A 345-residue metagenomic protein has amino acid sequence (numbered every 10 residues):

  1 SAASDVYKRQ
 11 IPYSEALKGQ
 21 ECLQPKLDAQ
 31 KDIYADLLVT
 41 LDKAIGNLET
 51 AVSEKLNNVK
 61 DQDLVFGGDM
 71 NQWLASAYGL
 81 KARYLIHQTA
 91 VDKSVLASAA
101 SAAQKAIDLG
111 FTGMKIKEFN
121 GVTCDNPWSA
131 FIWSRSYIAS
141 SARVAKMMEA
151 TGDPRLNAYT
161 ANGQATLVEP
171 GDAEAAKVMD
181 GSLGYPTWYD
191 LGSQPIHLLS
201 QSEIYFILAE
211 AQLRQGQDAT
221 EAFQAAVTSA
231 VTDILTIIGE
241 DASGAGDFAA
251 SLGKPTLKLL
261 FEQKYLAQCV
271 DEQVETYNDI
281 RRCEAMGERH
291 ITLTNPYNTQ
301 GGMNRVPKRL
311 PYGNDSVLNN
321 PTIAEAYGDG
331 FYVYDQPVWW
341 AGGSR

Functional and structural regions predicted by a protein language model:
S1-I234, I238, G253-L257, Q263 (+1 more regions): Structured, solvent-exposed acidic/aromatic patches
I11, F131, R135, N157 (+6 more regions): Intrinsically disordered, low-complexity segments enriched in small/polar residues
S94, T123, G239-E240, Y277 (+1 more regions): General N-terminal targeting signals
G239-F248: Surface-exposed intrinsically disordered loops and tails
L252, K258-R345: C-terminal functional modules
